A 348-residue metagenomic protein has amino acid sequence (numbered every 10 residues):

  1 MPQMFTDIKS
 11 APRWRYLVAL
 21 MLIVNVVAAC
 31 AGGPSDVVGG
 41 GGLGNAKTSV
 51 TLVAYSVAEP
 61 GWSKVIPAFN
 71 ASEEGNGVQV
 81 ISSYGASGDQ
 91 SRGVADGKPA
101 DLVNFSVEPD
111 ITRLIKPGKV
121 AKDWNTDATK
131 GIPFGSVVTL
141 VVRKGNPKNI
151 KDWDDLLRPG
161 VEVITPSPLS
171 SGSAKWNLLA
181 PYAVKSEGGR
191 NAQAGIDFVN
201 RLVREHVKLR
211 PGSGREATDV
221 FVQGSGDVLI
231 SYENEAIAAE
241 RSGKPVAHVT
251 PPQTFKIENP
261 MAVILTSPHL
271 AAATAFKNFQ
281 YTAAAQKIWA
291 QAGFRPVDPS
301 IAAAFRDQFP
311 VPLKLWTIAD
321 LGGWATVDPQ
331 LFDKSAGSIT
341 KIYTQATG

Functional and structural regions predicted by a protein language model:
M4-L17: Bacterial N-terminal signal peptides that target proteins for export
F5, A271-A273, N278-G348: Extracellular/periplasmic juxtamembrane helices and adjacent flexible linkers that interface with membrane partners
V26-A29: C-terminal motif of bacterial Sec signal peptides marking the signal peptidase cleavage site
G33-S170, D307, K314: N-terminal segment of the mature folded domain
V57-S63, P168-D197: Bilobed "Venus flytrap"/periplasmic-binding protein-like clamshell domains and structurally analogous long
I132-T139, V199-V203, R210-P211, E240-T274 (+1 more regions): Periplasmic-binding protein-like
G145-K151, S170, A183-N191, T266-A273: Short helix-loop capping/hinge motifs at secondary-structure junctions, enriched in acidic/polar residues
G188-P252: Ligand-binding pocket segment of bilobal, Venus flytrap-like solute-binding proteins
